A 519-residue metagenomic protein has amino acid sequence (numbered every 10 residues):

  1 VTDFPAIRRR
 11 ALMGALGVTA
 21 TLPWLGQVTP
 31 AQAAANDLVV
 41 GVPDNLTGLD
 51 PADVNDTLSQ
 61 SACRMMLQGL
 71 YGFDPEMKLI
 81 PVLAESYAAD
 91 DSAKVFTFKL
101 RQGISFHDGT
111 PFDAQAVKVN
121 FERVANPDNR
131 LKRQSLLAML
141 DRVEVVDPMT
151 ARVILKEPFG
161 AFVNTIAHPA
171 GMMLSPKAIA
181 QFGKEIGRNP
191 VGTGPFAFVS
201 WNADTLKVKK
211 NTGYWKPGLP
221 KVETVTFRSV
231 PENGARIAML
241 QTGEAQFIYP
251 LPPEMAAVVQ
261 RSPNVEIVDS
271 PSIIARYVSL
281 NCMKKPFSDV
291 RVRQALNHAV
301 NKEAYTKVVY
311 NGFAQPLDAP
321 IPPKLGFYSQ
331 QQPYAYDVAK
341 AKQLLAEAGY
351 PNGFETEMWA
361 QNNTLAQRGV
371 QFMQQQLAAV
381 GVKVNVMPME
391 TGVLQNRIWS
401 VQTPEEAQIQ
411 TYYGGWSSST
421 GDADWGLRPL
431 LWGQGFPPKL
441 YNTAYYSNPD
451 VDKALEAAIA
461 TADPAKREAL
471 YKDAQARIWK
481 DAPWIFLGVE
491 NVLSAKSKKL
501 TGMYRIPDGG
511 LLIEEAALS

Functional and structural regions predicted by a protein language model:
V1-I7, A11-L22: N-terminal secretory signal peptides
L12, E157, T205, K210 (+4 more regions): Detector for C-terminal structural segments
V39, D113-N120, P148-I154, G194-P195 (+7 more regions): Alpha-helical secondary-structure segments
G41-D91, V119-E122, V191: N-terminal lobe/hinge region of extracytoplasmic solute-binding protein
K78, A167-P220, T224, A339 (+1 more regions): Gly/Pro-rich hinge or "lid" segments in bacterial periplasmic/extracellular proteins
E85-R130, V146, R152, M239 (+1 more regions): Aromatic- and charge-enriched surface segment that lines or borders ligand/interaction sites
K99, Q134-A178: Surface-exposed binding/hinge segments that line and control ligand-binding clefts or catalytic entry sites
T212-V258, K383: Ligand-site clamp/hinge motif
